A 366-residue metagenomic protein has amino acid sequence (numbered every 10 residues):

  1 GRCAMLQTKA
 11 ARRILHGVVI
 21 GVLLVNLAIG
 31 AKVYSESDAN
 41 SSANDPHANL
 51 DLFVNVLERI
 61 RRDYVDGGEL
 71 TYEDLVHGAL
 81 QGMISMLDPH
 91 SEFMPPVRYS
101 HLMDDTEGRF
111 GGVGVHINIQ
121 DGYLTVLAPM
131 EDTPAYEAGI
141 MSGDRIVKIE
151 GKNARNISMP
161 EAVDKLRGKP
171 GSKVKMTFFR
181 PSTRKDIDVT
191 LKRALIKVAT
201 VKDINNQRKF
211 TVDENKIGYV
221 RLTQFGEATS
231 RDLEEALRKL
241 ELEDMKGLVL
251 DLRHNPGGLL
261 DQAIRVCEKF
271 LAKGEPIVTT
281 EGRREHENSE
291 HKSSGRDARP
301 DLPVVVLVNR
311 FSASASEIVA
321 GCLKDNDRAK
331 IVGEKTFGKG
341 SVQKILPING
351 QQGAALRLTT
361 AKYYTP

Functional and structural regions predicted by a protein language model:
G1-A4: Short, Lys/Arg-enriched N-terminal segments with co-localized hydrophobic residues within the first ~10-30 amino acids
L6-E92, G122-L124: Terminal targeting/pro-maturation regions of precursor/exported proteins
S35-N49, D63-T71, T125-A128, T133-S142 (+1 more regions): Cleft-lining beta-strand/loop regions that shape enzyme active-site pockets
E58, H77, Q81, S85 (+3 more regions): Generic alpha-helical structural context detector
G78, H90-A128: PDZ/PDZ-like peptide-tail recognition elements
G111-V113, V174, A354: Change "...and in nucleic-acid phosphodiester-cleaving endonucleases..." to "...and in nucleic-acid processing enzymes
A355-P366: Short acidic, Pro/Gly- and aromatic-enriched capping/linker segments at domain boundaries
